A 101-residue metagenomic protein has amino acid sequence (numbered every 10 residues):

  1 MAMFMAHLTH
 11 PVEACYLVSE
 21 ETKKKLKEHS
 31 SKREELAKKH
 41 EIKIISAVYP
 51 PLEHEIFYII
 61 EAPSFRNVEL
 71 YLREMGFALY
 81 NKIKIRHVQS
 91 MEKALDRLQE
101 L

Functional and structural regions predicted by a protein language model:
M1-H54, P63, N67, Q89-L101: Short S/T/G/P-rich N-terminal loop/turn motif that feeds into the first structured element of a domain
K38, F77-L79: Short, structurally constrained coil/turn elements that cap an alpha-helix or connect an alpha-helix to the following
Y58-I59: Conserved RNP beta-strands of RNA recognition motif
V68-G76: Short amphipathic alpha-helices in soluble, non-transmembrane regions that often serve as interface/regulatory elements
L79-S90: Conserved short beta-strand edge segments in small beta-sheet-based binding/regulatory domains
